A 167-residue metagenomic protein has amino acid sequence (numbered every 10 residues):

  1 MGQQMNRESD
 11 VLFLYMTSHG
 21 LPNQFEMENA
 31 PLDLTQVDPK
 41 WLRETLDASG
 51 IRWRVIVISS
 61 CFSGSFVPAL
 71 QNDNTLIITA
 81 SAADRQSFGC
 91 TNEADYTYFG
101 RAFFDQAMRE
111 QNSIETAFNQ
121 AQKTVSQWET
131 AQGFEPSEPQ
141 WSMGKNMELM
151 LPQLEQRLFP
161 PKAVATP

Functional and structural regions predicted by a protein language model:
M1, S49, A121-T124: Alpha-helix boundary/capping residues
M1-D10, A94, R157-P167: Boundary/activation segment at the start of structured domains
M1-Q3, R43, F104: Generic structural signal for well-ordered alpha-helical scaffold segments
N6-S9, T17-G50, T166: A short, glycine/acidic-enriched catalytic loop
V11-F13, W53-V55: Structural motif
Y15-H19, T79-S81: Short loop/turn segments at strand-loop or loop-helix junctions that form parts of catalytic or ligand-binding pockets
V55-E148: Active-site-proximal C-terminal subdomain of hydrolase catalytic domains
P136-P167: Conserved catalytic region of serine esterases and O-acyltransferases that act on ester linkages in lipids
